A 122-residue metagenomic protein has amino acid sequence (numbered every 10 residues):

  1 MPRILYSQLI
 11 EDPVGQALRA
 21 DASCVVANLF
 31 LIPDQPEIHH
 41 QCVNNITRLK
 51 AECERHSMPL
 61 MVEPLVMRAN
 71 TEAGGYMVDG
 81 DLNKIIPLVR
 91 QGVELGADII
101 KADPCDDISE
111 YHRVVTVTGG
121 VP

Functional and structural regions predicted by a protein language model:
P2-P122: Alpha/beta enzyme core
